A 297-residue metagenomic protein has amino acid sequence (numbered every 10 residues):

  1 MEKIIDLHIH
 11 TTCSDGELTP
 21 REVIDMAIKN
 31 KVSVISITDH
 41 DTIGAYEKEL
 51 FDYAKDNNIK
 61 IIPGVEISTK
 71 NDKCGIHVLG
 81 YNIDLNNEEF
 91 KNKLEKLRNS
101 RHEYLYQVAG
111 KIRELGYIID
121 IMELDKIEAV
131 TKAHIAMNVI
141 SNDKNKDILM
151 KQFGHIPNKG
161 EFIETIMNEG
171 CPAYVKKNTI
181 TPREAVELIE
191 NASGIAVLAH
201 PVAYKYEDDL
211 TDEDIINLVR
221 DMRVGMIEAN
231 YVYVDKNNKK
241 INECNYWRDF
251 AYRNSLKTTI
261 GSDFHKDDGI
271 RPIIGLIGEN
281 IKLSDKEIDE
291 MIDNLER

Functional and structural regions predicted by a protein language model:
M1-T11, P20-N30, Y46-P63, T69-L85 (+1 more regions): Charged catalytic cores and adjacent phosphate/nucleic-acid-binding surfaces used for phosphate/nucleic-acid chemistry
S14: Phosphate-group recognition and catalysis centered on beta-loop-alpha active-site segments
E17: Active-site metal-coordination segments of metallo-dependent hydrolases
S33-I35: Short active-site oxyanion
T42: AAA+ ATPase active-site-proximal loops
D56-E213, I281, E287-E290: Extended substrate/RNA-proximal surfaces in nucleic-acid metabolism proteins
